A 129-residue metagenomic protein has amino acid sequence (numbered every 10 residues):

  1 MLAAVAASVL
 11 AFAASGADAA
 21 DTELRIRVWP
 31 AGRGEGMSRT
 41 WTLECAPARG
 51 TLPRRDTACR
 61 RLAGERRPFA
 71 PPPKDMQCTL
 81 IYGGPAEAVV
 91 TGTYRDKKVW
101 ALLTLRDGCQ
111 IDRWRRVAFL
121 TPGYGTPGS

Functional and structural regions predicted by a protein language model:
M1-S129: N- and C-terminal low-complexity/disordered segments
